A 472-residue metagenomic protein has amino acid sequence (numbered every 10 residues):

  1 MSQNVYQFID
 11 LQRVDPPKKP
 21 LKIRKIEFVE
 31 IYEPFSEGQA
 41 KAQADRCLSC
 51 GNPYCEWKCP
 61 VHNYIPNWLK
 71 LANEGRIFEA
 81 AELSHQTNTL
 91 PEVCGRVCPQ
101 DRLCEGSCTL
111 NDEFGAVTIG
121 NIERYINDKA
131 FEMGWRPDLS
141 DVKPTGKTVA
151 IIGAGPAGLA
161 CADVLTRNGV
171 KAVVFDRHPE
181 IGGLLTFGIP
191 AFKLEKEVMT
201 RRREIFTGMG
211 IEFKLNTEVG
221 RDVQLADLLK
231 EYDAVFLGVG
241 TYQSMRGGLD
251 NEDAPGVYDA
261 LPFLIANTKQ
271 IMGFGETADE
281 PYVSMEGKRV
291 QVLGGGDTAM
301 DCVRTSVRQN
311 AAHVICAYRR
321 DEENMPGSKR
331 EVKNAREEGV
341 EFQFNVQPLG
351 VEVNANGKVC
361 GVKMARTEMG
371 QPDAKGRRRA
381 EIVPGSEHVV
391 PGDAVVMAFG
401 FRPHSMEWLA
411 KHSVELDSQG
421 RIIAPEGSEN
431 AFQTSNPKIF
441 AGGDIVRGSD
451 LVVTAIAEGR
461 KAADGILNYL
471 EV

Functional and structural regions predicted by a protein language model:
V5-L21, E30, A44, L48 (+3 more regions): Short Fe-S-cluster ligation motifs
Y6-E33, H62-E74, L83-H85, D112 (+10 more regions): Beta1-alpha1 glycine-rich phosphate/pyrophosphate-binding loop at the start of Rossmann-like nucleotide-binding domains
K41-A72, A81, H85-I119, G153 (+2 more regions): Cysteine-centered iron-sulfur cluster-binding motifs in ferredoxin-type domains/subunits of redox enzymes
W68, E92-C94, D101-I152, F213-K288 (+2 more regions): FAD-binding core/adjacent interface of flavoenzyme oxidoreductases
G208-L229, E276-Y282, N345-D393: A structured beta-alpha segment of the ubiquitous adenosine-cofactor-binding alpha/beta core
D253-G287, P372-S449: FAD-site-proximal beta/loop scaffold in flavoenzymes
V283-R320, A380, H388-A394, F401-P403 (+3 more regions): Long hydrophobic segments that form regular secondary structure
C302, I445-E471: A conserved FAD-binding loop/helix module that cradles the flavin
